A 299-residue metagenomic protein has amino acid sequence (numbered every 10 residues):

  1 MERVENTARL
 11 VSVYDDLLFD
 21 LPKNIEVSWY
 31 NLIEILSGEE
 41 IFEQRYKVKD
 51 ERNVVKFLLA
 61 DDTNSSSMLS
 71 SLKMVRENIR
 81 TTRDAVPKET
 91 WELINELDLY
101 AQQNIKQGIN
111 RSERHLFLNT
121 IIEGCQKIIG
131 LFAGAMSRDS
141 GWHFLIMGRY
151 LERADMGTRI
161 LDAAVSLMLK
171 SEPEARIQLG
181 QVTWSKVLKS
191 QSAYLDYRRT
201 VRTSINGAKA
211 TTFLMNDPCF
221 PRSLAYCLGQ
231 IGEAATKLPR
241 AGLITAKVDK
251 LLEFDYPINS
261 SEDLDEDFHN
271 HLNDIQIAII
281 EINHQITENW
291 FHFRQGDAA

Functional and structural regions predicted by a protein language model:
M1-A299: Alpha-helical transmembrane segments and their helix-helix packing motifs
